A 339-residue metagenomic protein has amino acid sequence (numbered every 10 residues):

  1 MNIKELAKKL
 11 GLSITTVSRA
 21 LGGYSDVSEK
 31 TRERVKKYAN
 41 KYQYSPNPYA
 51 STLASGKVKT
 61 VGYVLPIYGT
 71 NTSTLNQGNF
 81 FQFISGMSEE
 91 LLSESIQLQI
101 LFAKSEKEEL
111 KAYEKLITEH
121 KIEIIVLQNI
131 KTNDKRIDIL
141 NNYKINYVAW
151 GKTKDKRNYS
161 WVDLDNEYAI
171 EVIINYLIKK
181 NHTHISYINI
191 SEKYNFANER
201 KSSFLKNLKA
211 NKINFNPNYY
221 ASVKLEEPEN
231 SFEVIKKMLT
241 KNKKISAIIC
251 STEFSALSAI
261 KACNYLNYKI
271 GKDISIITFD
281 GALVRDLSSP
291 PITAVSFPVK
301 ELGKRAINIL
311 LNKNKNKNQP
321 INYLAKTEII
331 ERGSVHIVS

Functional and structural regions predicted by a protein language model:
M1-K59, S339: N-terminal helix-turn-helix DNA-binding module of bacterial transcription factors
S45-K111: Amphipathic helical "hinge" segments at domain boundaries
T70-F80, I100-E108, V162-V172, I188-V234 (+4 more regions): Hinge/beta->alpha junction and helix N-cap segments in small-molecule ligand-binding domains
E109-K121, S231-K243: Short, well-structured alpha-helical segments in soluble
Q128-Y168, F254, D280-I292: Flexible loop/hinge segments that line or gate small-molecule binding clefts
T183-H184, F215-Y219, I270-I276: Short acidic capping loops at alpha-helix termini that bridge into adjacent secondary structure
F232-S339: Flexible loop/turn connectors
